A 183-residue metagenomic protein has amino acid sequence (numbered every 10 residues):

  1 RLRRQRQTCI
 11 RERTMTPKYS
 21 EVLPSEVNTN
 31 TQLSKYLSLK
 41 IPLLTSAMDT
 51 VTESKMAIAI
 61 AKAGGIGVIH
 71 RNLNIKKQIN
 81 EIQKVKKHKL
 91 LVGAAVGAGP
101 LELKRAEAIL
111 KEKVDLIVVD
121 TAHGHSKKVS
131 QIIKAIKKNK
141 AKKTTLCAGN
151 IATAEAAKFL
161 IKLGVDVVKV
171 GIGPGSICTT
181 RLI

Functional and structural regions predicted by a protein language model:
R1, Y36-S38, N139: Generic structural signal for beta-strand residues in well-ordered domains
R1-I10: Single conserved hydrophobic/aromatic residue that forms the stacking wall/gate of nucleotide- or nucleobase-binding
R3, V51-I183: Alpha/beta enzyme core
Q7, K35, I58-A59: A general structural signal for short secondary-structure junctions and capping/turn motifs
T8, L23, S126-K128: Serine/threonine-rich low-complexity intrinsically disordered regions
C9, L44, C147: Conserved Rossmann-like nucleotide-binding pocket used by diverse enzymes that bind dinucleotide cofactors
K18-S54: Active-site-flanking structural segment that lines cofactor/substrate pockets
